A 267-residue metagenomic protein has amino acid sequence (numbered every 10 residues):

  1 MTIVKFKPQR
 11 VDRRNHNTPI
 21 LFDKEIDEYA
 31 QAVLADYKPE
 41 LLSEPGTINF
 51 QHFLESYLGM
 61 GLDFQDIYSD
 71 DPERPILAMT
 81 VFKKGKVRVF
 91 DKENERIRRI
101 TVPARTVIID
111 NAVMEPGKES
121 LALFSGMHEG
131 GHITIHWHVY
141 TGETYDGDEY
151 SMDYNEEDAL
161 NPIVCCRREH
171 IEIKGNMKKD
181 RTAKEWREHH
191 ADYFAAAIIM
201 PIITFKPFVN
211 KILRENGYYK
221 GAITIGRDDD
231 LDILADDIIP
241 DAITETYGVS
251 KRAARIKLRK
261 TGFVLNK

Functional and structural regions predicted by a protein language model:
M1-K267: Active-site hotspot residues in diverse enzymes, especially metal/ion-binding acidic/histidine motifs
